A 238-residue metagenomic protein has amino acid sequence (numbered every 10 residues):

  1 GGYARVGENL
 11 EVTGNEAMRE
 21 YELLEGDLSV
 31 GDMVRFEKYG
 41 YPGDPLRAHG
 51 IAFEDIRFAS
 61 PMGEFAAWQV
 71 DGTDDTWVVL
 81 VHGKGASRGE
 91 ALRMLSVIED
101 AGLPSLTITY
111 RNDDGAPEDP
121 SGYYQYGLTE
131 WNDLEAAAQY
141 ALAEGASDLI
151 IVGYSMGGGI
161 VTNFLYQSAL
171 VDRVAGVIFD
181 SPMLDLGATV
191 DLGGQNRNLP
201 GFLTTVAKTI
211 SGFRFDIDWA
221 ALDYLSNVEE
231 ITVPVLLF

Functional and structural regions predicted by a protein language model:
G1-E37: N-terminal accessory interaction module
D27-T73: N-terminal cap/lid segment of alpha/beta-hydrolase-fold proteins
D75-G83: Short beta-strand element of the alpha/beta-hydrolase
K84-I98, Y110, P117: The serine-hydrolase catalytic nucleophile loop
Y123-E144, I150: Alpha/beta-hydrolase active-site loop
G153-G157, V161: Gly/Ala-rich beta-loop-alpha elbow adjacent to hydrolase catalytic centers
N163-A221: Hydrolase active-site cap/lid region
E230-T232, L236-F238: Short beta-strand/loop motif that positions the catalytic acidic residue of the alpha/beta-hydrolase fold
